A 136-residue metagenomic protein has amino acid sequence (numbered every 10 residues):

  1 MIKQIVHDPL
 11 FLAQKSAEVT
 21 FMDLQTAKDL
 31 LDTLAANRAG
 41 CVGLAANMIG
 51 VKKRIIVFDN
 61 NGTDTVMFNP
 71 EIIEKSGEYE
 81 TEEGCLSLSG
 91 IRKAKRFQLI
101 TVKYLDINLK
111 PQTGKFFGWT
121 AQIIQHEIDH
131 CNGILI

Functional and structural regions predicted by a protein language model:
M1-I136: Positively charged
